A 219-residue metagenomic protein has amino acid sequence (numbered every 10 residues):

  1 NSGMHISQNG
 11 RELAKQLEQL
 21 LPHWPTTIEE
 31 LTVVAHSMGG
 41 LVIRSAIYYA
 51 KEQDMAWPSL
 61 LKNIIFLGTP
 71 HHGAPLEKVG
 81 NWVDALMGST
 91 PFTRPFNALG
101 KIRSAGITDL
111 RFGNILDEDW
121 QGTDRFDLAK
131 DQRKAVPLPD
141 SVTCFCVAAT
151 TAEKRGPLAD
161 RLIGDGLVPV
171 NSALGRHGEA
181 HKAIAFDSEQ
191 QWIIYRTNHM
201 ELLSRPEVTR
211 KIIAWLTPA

Functional and structural regions predicted by a protein language model:
N1-L31: Active-site catalytic motif of lipid deacylating hydrolases and related acyltransferases
I6-N9, V42-I47, P75-V79: A short acidic (Asp/Glu
L13-L21, I43-E52: Short, well-ordered amphipathic alpha-helices
E30-A35, L67: Short beta-strand immediately N-terminal to the catalytic nucleophile in serine-hydrolase-like folds
V34-I43: Gly/Ala-rich beta-loop-alpha elbow adjacent to hydrolase catalytic centers
Y48-A219: Helical cap/lid subdomain of alpha/beta-hydrolase-fold lipid enzymes that gates access to the catalytic pocket
